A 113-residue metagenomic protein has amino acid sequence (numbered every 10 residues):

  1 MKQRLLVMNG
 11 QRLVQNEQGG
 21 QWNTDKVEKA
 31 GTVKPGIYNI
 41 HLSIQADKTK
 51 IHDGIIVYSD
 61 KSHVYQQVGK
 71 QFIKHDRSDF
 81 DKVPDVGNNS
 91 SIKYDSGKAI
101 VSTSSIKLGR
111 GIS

Functional and structural regions predicted by a protein language model:
M1: Catalytic and substrate-binding clefts that recognize carbohydrates or anionic sugar/phosphate headgroups
R4, N9, P84-S104: Flexible glycine-rich surface loops and low-complexity tracts that mediate binding to linear polymers
V7-L42: A general sequence property marking short-to-moderate contiguous segments in secreted/outer-membrane adhesion
R12, Q21, H63-V64, A99-I100: Hydrophobic residues embedded in beta-strands of well-ordered beta-sheets
G31-D60, S90-Y94: Structural detector for short beta-strands of small beta-barrel domains
V57, K61-K74: Acidic, low-complexity, intrinsically disordered interaction modules
Q66, S104-S113: Non-Sec secretion/translocation targeting segments of pathogen effectors
G69-V86: Beta-strand/loop nucleic-acid-binding surfaces
